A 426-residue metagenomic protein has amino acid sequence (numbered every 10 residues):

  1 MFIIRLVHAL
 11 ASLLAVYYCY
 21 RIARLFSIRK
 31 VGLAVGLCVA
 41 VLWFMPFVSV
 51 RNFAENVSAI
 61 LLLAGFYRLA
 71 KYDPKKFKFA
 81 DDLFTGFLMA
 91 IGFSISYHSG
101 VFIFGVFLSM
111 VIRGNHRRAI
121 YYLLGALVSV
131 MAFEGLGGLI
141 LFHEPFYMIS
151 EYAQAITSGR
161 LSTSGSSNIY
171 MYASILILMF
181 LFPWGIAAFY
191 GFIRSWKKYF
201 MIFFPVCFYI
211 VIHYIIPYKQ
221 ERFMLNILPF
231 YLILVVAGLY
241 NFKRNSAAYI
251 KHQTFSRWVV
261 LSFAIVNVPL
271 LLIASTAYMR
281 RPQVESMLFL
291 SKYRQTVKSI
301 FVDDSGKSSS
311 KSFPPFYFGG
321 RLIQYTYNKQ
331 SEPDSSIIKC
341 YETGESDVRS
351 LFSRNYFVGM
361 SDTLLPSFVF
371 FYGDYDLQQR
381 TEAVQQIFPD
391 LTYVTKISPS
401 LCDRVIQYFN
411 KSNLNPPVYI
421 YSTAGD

Functional and structural regions predicted by a protein language model:
L6-S27: Transmembrane-helix motifs of polytopic, lipid-linked glycan transferases
Y18-R21, C38-V39, M45, V57-K75 (+2 more regions): Specific aromatic-rich, kink-prone transmembrane helix
V35-W43, M89, F93: Short helix- or helix-capping micro-motifs that position conserved polar/aromatic residues at function-defining sites
F47-V57, E221: Short acidic/glycine- and proline-prone juxtamembrane loop motifs at membrane-interface regions of multi-pass membrane
Y67-M89, G100-M131, I193: Perimembrane helix-loop-helix junctions
L127-V128, A132, F203, C207 (+2 more regions): Signature aromatic-anchored transmembrane alpha helix within multi-pass, membrane-resident enzymes that catalyze glycan
I175-Y199: Hydrophobic, aromatic-rich transmembrane alpha-helices and their immediate juxtamembrane boundary segments
A248-G425: Catalytic lumenal/periplasmic loop and adjoining terminal transmembrane helix of membrane glycan-assembly enzymes
